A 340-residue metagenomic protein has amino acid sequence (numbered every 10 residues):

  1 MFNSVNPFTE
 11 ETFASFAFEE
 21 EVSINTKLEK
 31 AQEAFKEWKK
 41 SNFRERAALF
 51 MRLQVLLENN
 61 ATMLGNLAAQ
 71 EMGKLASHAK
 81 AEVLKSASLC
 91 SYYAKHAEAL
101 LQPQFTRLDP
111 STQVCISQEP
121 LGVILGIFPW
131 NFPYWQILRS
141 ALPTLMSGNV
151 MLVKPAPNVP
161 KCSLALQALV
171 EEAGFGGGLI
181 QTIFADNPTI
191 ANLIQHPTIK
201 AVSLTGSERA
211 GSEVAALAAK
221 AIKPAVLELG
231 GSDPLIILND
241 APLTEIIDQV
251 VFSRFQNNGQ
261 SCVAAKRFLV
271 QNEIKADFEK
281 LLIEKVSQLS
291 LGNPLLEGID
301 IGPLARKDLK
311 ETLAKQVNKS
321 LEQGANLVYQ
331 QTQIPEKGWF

Functional and structural regions predicted by a protein language model:
M1-T112, A305: N-terminal Rossmann-like NAD(P)+-binding subdomain of aldehyde/semialdehyde dehydrogenases
E10, R46, A68, C90 (+7 more regions): Residue-level signal for inorganic ion chemistry
V22, N59, M63, K74 (+6 more regions): Short alpha-helical
L28, A47-Q54, G65, A87 (+7 more regions): Hydrophobic face of alpha-helices
L56, L67, A87-A94, L169-A173 (+8 more regions): Alpha-helical structural signal in soluble globular domains
E98, E172-G176, L289, N293: Short helix-capping segments at alpha-helix termini
F105-E245: Rossmann-like NAD(P) dinucleotide-binding subdomain of oxidoreductase/dehydrogenase enzymes
R209-F340: ALDH superfamily catalytic-core signature
